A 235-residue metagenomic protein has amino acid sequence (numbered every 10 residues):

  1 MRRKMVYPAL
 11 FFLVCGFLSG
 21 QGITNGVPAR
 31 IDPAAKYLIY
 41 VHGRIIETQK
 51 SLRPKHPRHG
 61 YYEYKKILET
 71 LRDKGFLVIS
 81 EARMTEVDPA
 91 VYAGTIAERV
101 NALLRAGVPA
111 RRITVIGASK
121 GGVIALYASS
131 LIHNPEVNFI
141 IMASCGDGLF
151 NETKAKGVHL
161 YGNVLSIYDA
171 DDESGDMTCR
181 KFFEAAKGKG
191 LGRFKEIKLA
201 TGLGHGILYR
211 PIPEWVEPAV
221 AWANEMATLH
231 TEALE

Functional and structural regions predicted by a protein language model:
P8-G16: Bacterial N-terminal signal peptides
P28-I31, N138-H205: The feature captures the conserved acid-bearing segment of alpha/beta-hydrolase catalytic domains
P28-T70: Short, surface-exposed "cap/lid" segments of acyl-processing enzymes
Y62-I67, T85-A110: Alpha/beta-hydrolase active-site loop
L68-V87: Conserved alpha/beta-hydrolase
I116-A125: Gly/Ala-rich beta-loop-alpha elbow adjacent to hydrolase catalytic centers
I124-A128, F150: Hydrolases whose catalytic domains are alpha/beta-hydrolase-1, hotdog thioesterase, or metallo-beta-lactamase-like
G192-E235: C-terminal catalytic histidine-bearing segment of alpha/beta-hydrolase fold enzymes
